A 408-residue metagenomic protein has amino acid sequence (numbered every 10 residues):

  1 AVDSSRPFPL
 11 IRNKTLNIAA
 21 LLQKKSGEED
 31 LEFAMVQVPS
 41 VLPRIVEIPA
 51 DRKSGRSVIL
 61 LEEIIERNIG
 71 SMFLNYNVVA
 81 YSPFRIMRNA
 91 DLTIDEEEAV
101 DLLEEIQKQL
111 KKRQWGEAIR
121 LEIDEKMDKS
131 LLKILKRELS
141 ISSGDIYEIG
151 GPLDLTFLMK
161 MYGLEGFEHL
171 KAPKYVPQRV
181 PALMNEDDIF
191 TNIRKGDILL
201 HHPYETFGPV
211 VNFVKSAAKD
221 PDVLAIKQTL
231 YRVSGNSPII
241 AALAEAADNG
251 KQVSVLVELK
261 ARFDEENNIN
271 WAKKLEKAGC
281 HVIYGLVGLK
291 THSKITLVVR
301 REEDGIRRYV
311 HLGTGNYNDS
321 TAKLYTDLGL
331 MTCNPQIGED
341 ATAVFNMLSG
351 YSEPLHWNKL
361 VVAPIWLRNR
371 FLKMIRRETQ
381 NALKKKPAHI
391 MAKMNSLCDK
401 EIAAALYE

Functional and structural regions predicted by a protein language model:
A1-A388: N-terminal localization/anchoring segments of enzymes in phospholipid and broader phosphate metabolism
D399-Y407: Short glycine/threonine-rich loop-to-helix capping motif typified by GTGT followed within a few residues by an Asp-Pro
